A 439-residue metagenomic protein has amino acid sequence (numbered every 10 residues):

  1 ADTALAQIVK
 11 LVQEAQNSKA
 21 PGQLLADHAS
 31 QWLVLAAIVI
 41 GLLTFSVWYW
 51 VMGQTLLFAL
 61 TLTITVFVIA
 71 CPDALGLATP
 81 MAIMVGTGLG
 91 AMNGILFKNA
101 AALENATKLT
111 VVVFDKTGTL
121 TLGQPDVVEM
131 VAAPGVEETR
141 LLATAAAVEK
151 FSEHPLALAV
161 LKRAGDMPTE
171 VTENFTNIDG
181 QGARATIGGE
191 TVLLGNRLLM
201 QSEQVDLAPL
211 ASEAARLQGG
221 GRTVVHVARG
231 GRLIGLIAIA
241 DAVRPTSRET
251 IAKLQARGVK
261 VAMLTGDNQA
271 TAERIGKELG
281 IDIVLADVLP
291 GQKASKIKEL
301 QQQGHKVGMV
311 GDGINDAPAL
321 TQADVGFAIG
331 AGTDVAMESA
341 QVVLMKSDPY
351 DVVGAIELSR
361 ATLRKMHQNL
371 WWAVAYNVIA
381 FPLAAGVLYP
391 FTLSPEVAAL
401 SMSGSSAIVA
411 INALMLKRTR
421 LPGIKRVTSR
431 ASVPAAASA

Functional and structural regions predicted by a protein language model:
A1-T63, V243-R244, P349, S359-K365: Actuator/coupling domain of P-type ATPases
D2, Q7, E14, S18 (+6 more regions): Conserved ATP-binding TGD loop and adjacent catalytic N/P-domain core of P-type ATPases
L25, T61, I69-V148, Q301 (+3 more regions): Conserved catalytic phosphorylation-site environment of P-type ATPases
A29, L33, T63-A74, M84 (+5 more regions): Hydrophobic transmembrane alpha-helices
Q31-I69, G94, W371-S401: Helix-interface capping motifs at the ends of transmembrane segments in multi-pass membrane proteins
A78-G88, D126-E129, L158-R163, T321 (+3 more regions): Re-entrant/interfacial helical elements at transmembrane boundaries that shape and gate the permeation pathway
V127, V131-R257, Q269, I281-I297: P-type ATPase nucleotide-binding
A340, M345-A439: Membrane-embedded transport module
